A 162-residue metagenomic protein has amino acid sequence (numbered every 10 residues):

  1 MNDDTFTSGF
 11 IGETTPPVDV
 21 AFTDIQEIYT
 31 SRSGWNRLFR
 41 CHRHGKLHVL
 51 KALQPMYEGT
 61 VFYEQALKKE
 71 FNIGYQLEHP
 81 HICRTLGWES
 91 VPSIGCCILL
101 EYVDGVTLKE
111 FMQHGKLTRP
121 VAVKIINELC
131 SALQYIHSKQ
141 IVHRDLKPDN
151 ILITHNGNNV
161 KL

Functional and structural regions predicted by a protein language model:
R43-F62: ATP-binding glycine-rich loop module of kinase domains
E58-Q76: AlphaC helix of the eukaryotic protein kinase fold
R84-C96: Short beta-strand micro-motifs within the conserved protein kinase catalytic domain, predominantly in the N-lobe
S93-T107: Conserved short submotifs of the Hanks-type protein kinase catalytic core that shape the nucleotide-binding pocket
L108-L117: AlphaC helix of the protein kinase catalytic domain
I125-I126: Activation segment signature within eukaryotic-like protein kinase domains
S131-I141: Protein kinase catalytic-loop region centered on the HRD/HxD motif
N150-L162: Conserved protein kinase catalytic/activation segment
